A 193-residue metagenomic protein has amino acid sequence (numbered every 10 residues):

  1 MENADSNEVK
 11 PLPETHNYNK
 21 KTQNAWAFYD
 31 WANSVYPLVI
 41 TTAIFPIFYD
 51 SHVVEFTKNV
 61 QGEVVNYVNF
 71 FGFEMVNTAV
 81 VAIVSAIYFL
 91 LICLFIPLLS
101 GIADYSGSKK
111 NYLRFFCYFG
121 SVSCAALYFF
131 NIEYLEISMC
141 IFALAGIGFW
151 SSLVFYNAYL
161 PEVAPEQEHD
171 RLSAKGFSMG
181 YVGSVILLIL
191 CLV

Functional and structural regions predicted by a protein language model:
P13-F89, M139, L160: Helix-loop boundary and gating motifs at the non-cytosolic
M75-T78, E166-F177: Loop-to-transmembrane helix entry/capping segments in MFS-fold secondary transporters and related SLC/MFSD carriers
F89-P97, V185: Residue-level signature of mid-helix packing/kink "hotspots" within the transmembrane helices of 12-pass Major
C93, R114-E133: C-terminal ends and interior cores of transmembrane alpha-helices in multi-pass membrane transporters/permeases
A103-F119: Cytoplasmic membrane-interface "Motif A"-like loop-to-helix N-cap segments of 12-TM Major Facilitator Superfamily
Y134-F142: Short hydrophobic/alpha-helical segments at membrane-entry points of transmembrane helices in Major Facilitator
S151-P165: Intracellular juxtamembrane helix-capping segments at the cytosolic ends of symmetry-related transmembrane helices
S173-V193: Glycine-rich segments within core transmembrane alpha-helices of 12-TM secondary carriers
